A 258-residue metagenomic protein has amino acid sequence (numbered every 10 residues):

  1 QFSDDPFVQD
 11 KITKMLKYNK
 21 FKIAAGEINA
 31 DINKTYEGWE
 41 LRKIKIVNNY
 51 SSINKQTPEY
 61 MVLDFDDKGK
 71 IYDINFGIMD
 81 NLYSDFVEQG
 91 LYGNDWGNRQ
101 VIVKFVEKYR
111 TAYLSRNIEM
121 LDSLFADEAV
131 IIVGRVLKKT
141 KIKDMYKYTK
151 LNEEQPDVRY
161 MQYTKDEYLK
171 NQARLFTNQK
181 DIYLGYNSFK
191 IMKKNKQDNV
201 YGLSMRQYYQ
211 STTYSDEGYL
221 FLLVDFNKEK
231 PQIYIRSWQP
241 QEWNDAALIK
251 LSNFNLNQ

Functional and structural regions predicted by a protein language model:
Q1, G90, V103, T140-P156: Acidic/histidine-rich, surface-exposed loop or edge segments in extracytoplasmic proteins
Q1-Y18, R116-V136, T140-D144: Short, well-ordered alpha-helical segments enriched in acidic and aromatic residues
F7, K11, G97, V101-K104 (+5 more regions): Extracytoplasmic/secreted proteins, especially bacterial periplasmic and envelope-associated proteins
F7-D64, M145-D216: Surface-exposed, charged secondary-structure patches
T57-I71, D216-I233: A short, surface-exposed beta-strand/turn
G69-S115, S123: Short, low-complexity N-terminal intrinsically disordered segments enriched in polar/charged residues
N75-D85, Y208-S211, I235-L251: Short, solvent-exposed aromatic-acidic interface loops
R110-L114, A126, V130, A173-D181: Sec-exported extracytoplasmic/periplasmic mature domains
